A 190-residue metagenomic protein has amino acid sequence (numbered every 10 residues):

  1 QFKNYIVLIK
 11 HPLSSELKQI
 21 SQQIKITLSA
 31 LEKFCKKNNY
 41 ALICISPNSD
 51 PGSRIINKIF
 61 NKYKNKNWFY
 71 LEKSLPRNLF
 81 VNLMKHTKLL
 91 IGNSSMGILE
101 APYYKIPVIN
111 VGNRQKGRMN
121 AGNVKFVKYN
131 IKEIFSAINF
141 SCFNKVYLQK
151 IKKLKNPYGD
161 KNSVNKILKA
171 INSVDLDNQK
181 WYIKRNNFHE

Functional and structural regions predicted by a protein language model:
Q1-E190: Nucleotide-activated sugar donor-binding and catalytic core shared by glycosyltransferases and related lipid-linked
